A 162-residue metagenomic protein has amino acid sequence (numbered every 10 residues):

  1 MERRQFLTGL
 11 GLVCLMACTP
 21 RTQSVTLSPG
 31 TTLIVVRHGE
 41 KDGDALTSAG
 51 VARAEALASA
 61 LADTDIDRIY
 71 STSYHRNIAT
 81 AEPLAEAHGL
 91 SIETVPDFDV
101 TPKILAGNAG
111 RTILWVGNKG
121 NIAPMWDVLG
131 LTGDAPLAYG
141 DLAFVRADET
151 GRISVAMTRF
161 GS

Functional and structural regions predicted by a protein language model:
Q5-P20: N-terminal export signals
P20-A109, N121-S162: Active-site-proximal alpha-helix that buttresses catalytic centers in soluble enzyme cores
R111-I113: Alpha-to-beta junction loops
V116-N118: Short beta-strand segments
